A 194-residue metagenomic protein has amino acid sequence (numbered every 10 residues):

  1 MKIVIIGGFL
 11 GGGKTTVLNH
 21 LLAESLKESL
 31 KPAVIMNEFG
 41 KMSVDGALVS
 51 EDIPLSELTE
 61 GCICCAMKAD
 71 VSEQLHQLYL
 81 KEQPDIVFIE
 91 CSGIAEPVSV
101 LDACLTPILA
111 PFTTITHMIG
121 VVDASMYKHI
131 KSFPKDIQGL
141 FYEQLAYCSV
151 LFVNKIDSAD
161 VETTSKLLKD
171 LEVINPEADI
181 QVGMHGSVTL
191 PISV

Functional and structural regions predicted by a protein language model:
K2-G7, G12-F133, G139: Nucleotide-state-sensitive switch-loop elements of NTP-binding domains
I137-L145: Small-molecule kinase domains that catalyze NTP-dependent phosphoryl transfer to phosphate-bearing small molecules
L145, V150, S158-V194: C-terminal accessory "lid"/substrate-recognition subdomains
N154: Active-site glycine-centered loops adjacent to acidic/histidine catalytic or metal-binding residues that shape
